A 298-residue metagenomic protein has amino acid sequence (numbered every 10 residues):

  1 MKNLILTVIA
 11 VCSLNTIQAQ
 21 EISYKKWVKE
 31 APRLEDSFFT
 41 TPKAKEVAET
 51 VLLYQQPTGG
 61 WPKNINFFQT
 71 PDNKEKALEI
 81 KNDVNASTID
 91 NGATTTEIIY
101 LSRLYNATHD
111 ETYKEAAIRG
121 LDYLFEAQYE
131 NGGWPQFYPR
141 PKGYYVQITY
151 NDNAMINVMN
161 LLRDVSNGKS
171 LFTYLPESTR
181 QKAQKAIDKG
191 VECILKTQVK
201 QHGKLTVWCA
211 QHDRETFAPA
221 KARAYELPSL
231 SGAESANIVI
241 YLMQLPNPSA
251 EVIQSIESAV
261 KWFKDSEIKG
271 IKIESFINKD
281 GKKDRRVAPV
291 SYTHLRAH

Functional and structural regions predicted by a protein language model:
M1-Q20: Bacterial Sec-dependent N-terminal signal peptides
Q20-V84, Q201: Low-complexity, Ser/Thr/Pro/Gly-enriched N-terminal "stalk/linker" regions
Q20-Y24, R33-T40, E79-T94, K142-M155 (+2 more regions): Solvent-exposed loop and edge beta-strand segments that line ligand/cofactor-binding and catalytic clefts
K26-F39, V47-L53, T95-D110, N157-P176 (+1 more regions): Well-ordered alpha-helical scaffold segments within catalytic/enzyme domains
V47-G59, A116-G133, Q184-G203, S255-K272: Long, well-ordered core segments of solenoidal/helical folds
K114, F125, V146-L195, V239-L242: Eukaryote-skewed repeat-based solenoidal scaffolds used as protein-protein interaction platforms, primarily
K204-E226: Flexible internal linker/loop segments at domain or repeat junctions
T293-H298: Conserved small/polar residues in nucleotide/adenosyl-binding loops
